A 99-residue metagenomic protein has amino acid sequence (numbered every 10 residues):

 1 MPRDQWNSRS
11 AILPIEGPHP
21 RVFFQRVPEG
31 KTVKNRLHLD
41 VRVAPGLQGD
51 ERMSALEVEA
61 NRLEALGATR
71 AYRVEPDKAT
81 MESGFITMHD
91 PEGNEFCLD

Functional and structural regions predicted by a protein language model:
M1-K31, R42-V43, E57-D99: Vicinal oxygen chelate
N35: Hydrophobic alpha-helical positions that pack around
L39: Active-site beta-loop-alpha substructure in enzyme catalytic cores, prototypically the cysteine-centered nucleophile
L47-E57: Short, conserved charged micro-motifs
